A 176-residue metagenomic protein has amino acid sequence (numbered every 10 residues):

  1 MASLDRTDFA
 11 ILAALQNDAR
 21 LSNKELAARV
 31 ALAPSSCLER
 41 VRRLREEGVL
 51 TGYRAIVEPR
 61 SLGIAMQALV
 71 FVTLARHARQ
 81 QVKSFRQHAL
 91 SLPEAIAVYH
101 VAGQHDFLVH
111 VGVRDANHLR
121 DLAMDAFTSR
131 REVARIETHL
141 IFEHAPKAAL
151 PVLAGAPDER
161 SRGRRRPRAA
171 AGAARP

Functional and structural regions predicted by a protein language model:
M1-P176: A compositional/biophysical signature of low hydrophobicity enriched in polar/charged and small residues
